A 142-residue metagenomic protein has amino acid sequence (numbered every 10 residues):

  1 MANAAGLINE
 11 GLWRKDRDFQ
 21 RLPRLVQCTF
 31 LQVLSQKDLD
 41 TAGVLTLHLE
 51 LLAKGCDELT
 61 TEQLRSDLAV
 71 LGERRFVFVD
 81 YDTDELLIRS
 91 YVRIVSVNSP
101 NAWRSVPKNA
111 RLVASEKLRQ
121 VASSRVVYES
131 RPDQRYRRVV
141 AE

Functional and structural regions predicted by a protein language model:
M1-V79, V92-A141: Positively charged, structured surface patches that bind polyanionic biopolymers
D84-S90: Minor-groove-contacting beta-hairpin "wing" of winged helix-turn-helix DNA-binding domains
